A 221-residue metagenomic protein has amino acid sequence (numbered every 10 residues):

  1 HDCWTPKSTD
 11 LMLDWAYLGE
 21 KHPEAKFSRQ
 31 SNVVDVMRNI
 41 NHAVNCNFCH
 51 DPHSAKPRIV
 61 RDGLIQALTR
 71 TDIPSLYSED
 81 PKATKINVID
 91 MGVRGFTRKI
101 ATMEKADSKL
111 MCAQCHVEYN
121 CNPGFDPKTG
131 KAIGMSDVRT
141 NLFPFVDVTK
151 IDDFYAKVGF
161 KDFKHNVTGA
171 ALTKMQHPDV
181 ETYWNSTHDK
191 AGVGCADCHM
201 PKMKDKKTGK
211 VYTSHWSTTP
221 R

Functional and structural regions predicted by a protein language model:
H1-K7: Long, well-ordered hydrophobic secondary-structure segments characteristic of membrane-embedded and membrane-proximal
M12-F48, P52-D197, P201-R221: Primarily the internal scaffold of c-type cytochrome electron-transfer domains, especially repeated/multiheme c-type
